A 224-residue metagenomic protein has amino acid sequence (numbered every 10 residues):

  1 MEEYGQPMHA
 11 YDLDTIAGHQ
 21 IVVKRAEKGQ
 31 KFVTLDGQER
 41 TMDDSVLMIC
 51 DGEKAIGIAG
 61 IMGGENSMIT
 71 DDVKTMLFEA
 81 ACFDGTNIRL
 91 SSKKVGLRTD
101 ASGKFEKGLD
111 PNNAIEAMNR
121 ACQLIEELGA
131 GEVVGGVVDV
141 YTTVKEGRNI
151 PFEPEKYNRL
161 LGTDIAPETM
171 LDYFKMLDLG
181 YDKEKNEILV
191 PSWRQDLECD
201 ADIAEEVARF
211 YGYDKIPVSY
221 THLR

Functional and structural regions predicted by a protein language model:
M1-R224: RNA/tRNA-interacting regions in translation and RNA-turnover enzymes
